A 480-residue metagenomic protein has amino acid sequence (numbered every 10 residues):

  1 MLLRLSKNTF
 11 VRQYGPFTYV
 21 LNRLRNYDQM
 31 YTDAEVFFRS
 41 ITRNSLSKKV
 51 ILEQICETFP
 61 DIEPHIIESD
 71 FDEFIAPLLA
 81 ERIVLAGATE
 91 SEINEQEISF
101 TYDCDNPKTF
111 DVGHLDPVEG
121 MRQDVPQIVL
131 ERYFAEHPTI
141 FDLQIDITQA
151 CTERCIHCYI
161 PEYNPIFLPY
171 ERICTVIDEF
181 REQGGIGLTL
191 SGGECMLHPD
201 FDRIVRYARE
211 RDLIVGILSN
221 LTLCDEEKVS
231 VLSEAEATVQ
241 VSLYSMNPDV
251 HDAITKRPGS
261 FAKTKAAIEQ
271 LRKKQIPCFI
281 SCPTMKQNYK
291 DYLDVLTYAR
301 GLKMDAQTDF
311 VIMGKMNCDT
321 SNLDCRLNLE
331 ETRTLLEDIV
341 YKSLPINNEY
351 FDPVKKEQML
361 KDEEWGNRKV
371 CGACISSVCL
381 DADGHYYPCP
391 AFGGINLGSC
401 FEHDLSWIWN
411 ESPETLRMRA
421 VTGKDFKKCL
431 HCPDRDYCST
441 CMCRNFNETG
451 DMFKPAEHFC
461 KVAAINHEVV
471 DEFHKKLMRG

Functional and structural regions predicted by a protein language model:
M1-T9: Hydrophobic packing positions characteristic of elongated beta-solenoid/beta-helix-type spike/fiber shafts
F10-V36: Short alpha-helical segments that sit at the start of domains
N26-L143, H431: Long, charge-rich, low-complexity alpha-helical segments
F100-A235: Conserved alpha-helical substructure of the radical SAM core
D146-R154, C374, C429-D436: Cysteine-centered iron-sulfur cluster-binding motifs in ferredoxin-type domains/subunits of redox enzymes
A235, S242-A373, S377-D383, A391-C400: Radical SAM enzyme [4Fe-4S]-AdoMet core and its adjacent flexible, acidic and glycine-rich loops/tails across
A391-G480: Flexible mid-to-C-terminal extensions adjoining Fe-S/redox cofactors in radical SAM and related proteins
